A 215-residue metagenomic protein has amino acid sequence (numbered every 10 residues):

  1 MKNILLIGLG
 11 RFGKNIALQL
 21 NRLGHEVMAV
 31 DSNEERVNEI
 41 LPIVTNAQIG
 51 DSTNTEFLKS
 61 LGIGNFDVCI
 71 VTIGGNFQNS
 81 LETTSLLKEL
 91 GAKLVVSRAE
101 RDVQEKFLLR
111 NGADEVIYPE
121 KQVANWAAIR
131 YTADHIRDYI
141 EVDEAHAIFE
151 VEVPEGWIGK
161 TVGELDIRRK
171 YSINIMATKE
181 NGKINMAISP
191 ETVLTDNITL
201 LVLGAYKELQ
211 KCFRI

Functional and structural regions predicted by a protein language model:
M1-I215: Cytosolic regulatory regions of ion transport systems
